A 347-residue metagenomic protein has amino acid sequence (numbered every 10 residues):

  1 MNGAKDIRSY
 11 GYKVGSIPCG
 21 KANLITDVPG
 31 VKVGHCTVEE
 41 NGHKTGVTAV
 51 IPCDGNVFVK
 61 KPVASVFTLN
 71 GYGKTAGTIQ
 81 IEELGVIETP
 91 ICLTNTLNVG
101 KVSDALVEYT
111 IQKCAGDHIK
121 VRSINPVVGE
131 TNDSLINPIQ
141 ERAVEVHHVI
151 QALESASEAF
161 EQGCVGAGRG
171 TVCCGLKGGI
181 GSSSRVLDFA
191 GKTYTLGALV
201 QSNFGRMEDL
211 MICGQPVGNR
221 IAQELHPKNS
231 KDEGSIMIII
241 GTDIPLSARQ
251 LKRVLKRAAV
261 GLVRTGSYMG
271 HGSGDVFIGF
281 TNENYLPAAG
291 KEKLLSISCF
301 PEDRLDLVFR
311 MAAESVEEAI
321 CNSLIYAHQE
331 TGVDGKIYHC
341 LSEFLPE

Functional and structural regions predicted by a protein language model:
M1-E347: Alpha/propeptide regions of enzymes that mature by internal proteolysis
